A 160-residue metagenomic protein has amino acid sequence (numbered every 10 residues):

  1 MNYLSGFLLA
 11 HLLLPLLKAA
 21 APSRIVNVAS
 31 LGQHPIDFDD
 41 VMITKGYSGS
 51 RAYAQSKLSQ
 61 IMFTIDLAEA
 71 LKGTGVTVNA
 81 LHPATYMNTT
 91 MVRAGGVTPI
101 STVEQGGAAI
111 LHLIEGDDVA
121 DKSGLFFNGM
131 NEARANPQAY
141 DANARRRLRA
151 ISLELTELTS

Functional and structural regions predicted by a protein language model:
Y3-L4: Ankyrin-repeat alpha-helix packing hotspot
F7: An aromatic- and glycine-enriched ligand-binding surface/loop that stacks and positions planar moieties
A10-H11, I65: A short, exposed helix-loop element centered on a Lys and neighboring polar residues
L16-P22, D117, L155: Hydrophobic/basic alpha-helical segments enriched in Actinobacteria
K18-V76, H82-V97: Catalytic loop of short-chain dehydrogenase/reductase
V26, H34, Q138, N143-S160: Non-catalytic terminal and boundary segments that flank Rossmann-like NAD(P)-dependent oxidoreductase
L71-G75, A120-D121, E157-S160: Surface-exposed helix-capping loop/turn segments at secondary-structure junctions
V97-A150: C-terminal helical subdomain
